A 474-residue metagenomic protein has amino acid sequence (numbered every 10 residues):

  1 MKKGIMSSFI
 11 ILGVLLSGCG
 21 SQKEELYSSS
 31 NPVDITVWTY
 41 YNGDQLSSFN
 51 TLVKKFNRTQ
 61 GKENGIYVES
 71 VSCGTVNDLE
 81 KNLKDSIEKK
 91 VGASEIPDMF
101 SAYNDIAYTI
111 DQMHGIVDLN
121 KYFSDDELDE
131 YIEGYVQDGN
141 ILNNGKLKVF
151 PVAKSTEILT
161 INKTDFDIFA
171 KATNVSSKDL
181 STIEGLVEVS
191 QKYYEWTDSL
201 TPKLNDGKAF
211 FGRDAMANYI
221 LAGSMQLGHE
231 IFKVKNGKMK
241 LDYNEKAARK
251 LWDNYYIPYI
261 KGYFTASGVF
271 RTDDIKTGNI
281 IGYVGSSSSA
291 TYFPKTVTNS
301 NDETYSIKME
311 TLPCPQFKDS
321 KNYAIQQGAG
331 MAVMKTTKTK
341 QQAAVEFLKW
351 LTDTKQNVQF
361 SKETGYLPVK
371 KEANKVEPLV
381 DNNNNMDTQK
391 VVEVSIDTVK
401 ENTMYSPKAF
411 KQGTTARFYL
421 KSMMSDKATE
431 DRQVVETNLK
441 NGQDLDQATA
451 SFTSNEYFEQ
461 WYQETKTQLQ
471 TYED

Functional and structural regions predicted by a protein language model:
L16-G18: C-terminal motif of bacterial Sec signal peptides marking the signal peptidase cleavage site
G61-G134, I168-F169, I281-G282, S300-E303: Extracytoplasmic "Venus flytrap"/periplasmic binding protein-like
E88, I260-K261, N299-N374, T403: Extracytoplasmic/periplasmic substrate-recognition and gating elements
A102-I158, K203, G223-S224, S306-P315: Hinge/lid segment of periplasmic solute-binding proteins
K121-I132, V175-D179, A209-F211, H229-K250 (+3 more regions): Short, solvent-exposed loop/beta-turn-alpha elements that line the ligand-binding surface or hinge of extracytoplasmic
N143-V152, E157, E184-K240: Extracytoplasmic/periplasmic solute-binding protein
V187-Y194, V234-G268, C314: Glycine-centered hinge/linker elements that transmit conformational signals in sensory and ligand-binding systems
D397-D474: Conserved C-terminal helix/tail region of periplasmic/extracytoplasmic solute-binding proteins
